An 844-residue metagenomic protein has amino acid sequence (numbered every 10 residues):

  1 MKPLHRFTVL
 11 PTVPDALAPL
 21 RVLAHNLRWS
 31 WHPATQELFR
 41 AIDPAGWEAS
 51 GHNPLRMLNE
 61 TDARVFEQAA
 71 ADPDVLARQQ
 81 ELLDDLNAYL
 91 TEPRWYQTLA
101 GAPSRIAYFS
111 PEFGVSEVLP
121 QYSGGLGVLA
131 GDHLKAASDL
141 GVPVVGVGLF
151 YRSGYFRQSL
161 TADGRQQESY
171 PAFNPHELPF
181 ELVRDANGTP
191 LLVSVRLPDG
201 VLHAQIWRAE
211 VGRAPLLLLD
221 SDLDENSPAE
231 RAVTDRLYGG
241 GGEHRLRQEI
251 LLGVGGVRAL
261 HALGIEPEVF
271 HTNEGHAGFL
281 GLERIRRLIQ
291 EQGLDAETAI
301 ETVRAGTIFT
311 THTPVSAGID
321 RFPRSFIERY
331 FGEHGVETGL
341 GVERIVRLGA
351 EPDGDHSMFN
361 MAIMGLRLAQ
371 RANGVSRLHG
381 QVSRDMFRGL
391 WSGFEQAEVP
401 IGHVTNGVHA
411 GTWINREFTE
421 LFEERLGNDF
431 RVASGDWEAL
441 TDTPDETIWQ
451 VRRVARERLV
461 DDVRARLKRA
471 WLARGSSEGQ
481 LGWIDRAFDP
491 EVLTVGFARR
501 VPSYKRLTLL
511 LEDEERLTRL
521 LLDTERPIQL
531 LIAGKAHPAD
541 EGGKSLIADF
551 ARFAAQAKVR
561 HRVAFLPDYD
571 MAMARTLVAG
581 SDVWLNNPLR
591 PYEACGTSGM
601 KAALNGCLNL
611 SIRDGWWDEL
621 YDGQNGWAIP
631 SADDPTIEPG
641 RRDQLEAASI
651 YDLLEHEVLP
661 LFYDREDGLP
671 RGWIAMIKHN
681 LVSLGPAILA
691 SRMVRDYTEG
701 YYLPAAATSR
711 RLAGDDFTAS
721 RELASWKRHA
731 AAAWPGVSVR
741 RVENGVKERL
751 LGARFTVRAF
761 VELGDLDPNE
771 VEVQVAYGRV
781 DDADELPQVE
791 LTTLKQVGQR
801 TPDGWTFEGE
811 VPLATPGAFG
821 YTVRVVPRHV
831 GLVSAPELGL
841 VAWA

Functional and structural regions predicted by a protein language model:
M1-A844: Catalytic cores of carbohydrate-active enzymes across secretory and cytosolic contexts
